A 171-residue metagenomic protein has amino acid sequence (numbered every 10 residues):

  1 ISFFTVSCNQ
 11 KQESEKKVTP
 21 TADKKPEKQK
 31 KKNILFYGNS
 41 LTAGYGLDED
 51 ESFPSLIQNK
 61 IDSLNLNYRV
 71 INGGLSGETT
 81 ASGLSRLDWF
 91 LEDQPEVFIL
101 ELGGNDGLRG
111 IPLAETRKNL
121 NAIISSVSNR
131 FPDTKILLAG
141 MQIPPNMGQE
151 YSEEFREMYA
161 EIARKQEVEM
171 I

Functional and structural regions predicted by a protein language model:
F4-S7: C-terminal motif of bacterial Sec signal peptides marking the signal peptidase cleavage site
N9-K11: Bacterial signal peptide processing site
S14-S76, S82-Q94: Serine-esterase "nucleophile elbow" of acetyl-processing enzymes
T42, E78-T79, L108, I143: Glycine-/small-residue-rich active-site loops that bind phosphorylated ligands and cofactors
L84-I171: Alpha-helical cap/lid subdomain in secreted, periplasmic, or secretory-pathway luminal O-acyl-processing enzymes
